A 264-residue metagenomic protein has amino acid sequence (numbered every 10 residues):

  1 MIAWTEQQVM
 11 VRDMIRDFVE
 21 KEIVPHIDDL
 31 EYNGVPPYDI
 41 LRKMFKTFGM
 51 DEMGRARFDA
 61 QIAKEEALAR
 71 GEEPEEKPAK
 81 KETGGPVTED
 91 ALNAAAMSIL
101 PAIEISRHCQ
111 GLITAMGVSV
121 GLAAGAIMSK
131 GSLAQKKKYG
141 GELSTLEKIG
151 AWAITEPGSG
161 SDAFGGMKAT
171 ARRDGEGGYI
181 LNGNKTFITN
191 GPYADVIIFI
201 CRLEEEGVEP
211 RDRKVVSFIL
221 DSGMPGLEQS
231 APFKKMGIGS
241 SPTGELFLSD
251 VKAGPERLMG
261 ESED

Functional and structural regions predicted by a protein language model:
M1-Q7: Intrinsic disorder at enzyme termini
I27-F48, R57-K64: Short secondary-structure junction/hinge motifs that connect adjacent elements
F48-E147, N190-V196: Internal helix-loop-helix
D90, G158-D162, F187-N190, E209 (+2 more regions): Short Gly/Pro-enriched turn/cap motifs at secondary-structure boundaries
L146-T155: A short, Trp-centered hydrophobic/proline-enriched beta-strand micro-motif
A169-R172: A structural signal for short hydrophobic beta-strand segments in well-ordered beta-sheet cores
G178, N182-Q229: A short core secondary-structure module
G223-S230, P242-D264: A glycine-rich, basic-preceded beta-loop-alpha segment at the flavin cofactor/substrate interface of flavin-utilizing
